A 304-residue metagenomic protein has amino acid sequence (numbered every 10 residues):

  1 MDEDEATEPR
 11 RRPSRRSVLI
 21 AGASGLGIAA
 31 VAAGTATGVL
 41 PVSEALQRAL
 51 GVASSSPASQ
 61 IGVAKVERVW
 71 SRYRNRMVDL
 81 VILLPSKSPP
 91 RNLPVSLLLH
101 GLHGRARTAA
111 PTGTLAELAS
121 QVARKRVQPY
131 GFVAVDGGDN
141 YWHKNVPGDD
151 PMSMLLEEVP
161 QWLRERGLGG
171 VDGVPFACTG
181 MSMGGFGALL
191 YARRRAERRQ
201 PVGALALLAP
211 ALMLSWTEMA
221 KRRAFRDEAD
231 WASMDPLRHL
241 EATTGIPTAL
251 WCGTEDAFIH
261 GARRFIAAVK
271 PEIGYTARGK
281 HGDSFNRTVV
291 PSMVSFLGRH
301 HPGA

Functional and structural regions predicted by a protein language model:
D2-E5, P9-P13, S17-A304: Non-catalytic cap/lid and distal C-terminal segments of serine-dependent acyl enzymes
